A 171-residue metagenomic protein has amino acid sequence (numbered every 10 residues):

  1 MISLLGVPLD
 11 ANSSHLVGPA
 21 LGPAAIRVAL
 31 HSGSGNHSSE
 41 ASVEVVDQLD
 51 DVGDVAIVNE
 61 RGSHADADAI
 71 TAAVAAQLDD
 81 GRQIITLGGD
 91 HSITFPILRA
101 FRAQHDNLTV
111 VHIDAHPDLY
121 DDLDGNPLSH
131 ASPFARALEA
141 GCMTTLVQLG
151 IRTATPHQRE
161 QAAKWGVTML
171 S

Functional and structural regions predicted by a protein language model:
I2-S171: Conserved alpha-helical scaffold segments that buttress catalytic/binding sites
